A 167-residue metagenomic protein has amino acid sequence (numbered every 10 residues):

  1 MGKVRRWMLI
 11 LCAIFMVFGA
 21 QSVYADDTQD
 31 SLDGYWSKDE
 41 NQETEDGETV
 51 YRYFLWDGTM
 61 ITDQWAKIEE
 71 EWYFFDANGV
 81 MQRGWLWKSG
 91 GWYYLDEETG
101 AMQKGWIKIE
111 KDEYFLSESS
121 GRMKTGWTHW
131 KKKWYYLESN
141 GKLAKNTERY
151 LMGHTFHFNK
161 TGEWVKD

Functional and structural regions predicted by a protein language model:
G2-D167: Extracellular adhesion/carbohydrate-binding repeat motifs centered on closely spaced tryptophans
